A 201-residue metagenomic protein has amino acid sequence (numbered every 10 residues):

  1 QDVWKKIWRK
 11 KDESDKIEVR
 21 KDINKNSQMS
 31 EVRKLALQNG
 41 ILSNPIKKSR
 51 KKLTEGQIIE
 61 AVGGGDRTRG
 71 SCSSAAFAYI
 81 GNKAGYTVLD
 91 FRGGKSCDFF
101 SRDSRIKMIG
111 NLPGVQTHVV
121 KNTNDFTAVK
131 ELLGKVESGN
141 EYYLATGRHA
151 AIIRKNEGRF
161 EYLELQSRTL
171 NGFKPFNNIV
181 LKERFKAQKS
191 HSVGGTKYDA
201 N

Functional and structural regions predicted by a protein language model:
Q1-V3, I7-R9, C72: Membrane- and interface-active hydrophobic/amphipathic segments that mediate membrane binding, fusion, translocation
V3-K6, D22, E31, L35 (+1 more regions): Charge-rich, solvent-exposed alpha-helical interaction surfaces
I7-R9, G40, G63, G85 (+3 more regions): Short, flexible coil/linker elements and helix-boundary hinge sites characteristic of intrinsically disordered
D22-L112: Active-site nucleophile-adjacent alpha helix/oxyanion-hole segment immediately C-terminal to the catalytic cysteine
N82-H149, R154-L165: Conserved active-site-adjacent core of cysteine acyl-enzyme catalytic domains
A150, R154-N201: Active-site signature of cysteine proteases
